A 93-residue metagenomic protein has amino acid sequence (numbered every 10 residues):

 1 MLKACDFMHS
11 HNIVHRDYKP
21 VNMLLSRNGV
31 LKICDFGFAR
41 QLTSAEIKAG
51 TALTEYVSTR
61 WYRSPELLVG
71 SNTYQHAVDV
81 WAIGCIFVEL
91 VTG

Functional and structural regions predicted by a protein language model:
M1-G93: Eukaryotic serine/threonine protein kinase catalytic domain
